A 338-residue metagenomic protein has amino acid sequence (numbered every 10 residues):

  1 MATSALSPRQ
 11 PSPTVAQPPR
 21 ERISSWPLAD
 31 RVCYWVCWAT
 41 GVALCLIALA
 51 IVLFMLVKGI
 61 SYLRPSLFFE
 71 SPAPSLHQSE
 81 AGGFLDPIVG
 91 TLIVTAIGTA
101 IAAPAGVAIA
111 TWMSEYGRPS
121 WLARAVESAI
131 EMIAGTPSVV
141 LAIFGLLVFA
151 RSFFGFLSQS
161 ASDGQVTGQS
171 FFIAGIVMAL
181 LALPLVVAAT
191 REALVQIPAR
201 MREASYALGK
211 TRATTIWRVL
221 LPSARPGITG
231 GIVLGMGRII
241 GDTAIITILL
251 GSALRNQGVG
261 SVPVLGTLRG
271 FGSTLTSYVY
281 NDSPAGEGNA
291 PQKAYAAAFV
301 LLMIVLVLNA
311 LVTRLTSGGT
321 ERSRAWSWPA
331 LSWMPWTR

Functional and structural regions predicted by a protein language model:
M1-A43, V312-R338: Transmembrane alpha-helical segments of polytopic membrane transport and secretion proteins
A16-A39, M55-G98, P119, G164 (+2 more regions): Periplasmic/extracellular loop-to-transmembrane helix junction in inner-membrane transport proteins
S75-L76, T247-L302: Interhelical loop and adjacent transmembrane-helix boundary motif in polytopic membrane transport permeases
G98-I130, R151, V312-E321: Transmembrane-helix boundary motif in ABC transporter permease subunits
R118-A123, E127, I197-P198, R202-G230: Amphipathic cytosolic juxtamembrane alpha-helices at the membrane-cytosol interface of multi-pass membrane transporters
E131-L181: Generic hydrophobic transmembrane alpha-helix motif, especially the helices
V186-T190, R212-L250: Transmembrane alpha-helices
R191-R202, Y206, V233, T276-T337: C-terminal transmembrane helix and the adjacent membrane-cytosol boundary/short C-terminal tail of inner/organellar
